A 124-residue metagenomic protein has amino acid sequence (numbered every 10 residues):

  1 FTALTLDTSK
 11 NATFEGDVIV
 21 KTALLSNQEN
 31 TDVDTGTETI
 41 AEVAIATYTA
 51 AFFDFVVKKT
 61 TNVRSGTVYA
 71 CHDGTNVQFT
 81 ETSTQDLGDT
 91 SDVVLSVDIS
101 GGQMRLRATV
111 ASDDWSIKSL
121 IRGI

Functional and structural regions predicted by a protein language model:
F1, L25-Q28, N62-R64, V77-T80: Surface-exposed loop/edge segments in extracytoplasmic proteins
F1-T49: Intrinsic low-complexity, repeat-rich intrinsically disordered segments enriched in small/flexible residues
F1-V20, Q85-K118, I124: Beta-strand-rich receptor-binding modules of extracellular spikes/adhesins
T5-D7, N62-T75, I117-I124: Surface-exposed flexible segments
A12, K59-T61, G74-N76, S112-D114: Residues that cap or initiate secondary-structure elements
I40-A41, V68-A70, F79, L95 (+1 more regions): Generic hydrophobic, helix-prone segments enriched in Leu/Val/Ile
I40-G74: Beta-rich globular "head" domains
C71-T90: Terminal beta-strand-rich extracellular "head" domains that mediate receptor/glycan or other ligand binding
